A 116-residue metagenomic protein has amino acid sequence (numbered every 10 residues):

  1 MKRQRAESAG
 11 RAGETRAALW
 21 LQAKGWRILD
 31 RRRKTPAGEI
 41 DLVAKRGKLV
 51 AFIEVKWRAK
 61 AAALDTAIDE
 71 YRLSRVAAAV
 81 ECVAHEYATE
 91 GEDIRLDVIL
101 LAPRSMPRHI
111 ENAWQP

Functional and structural regions predicted by a protein language model:
M1-R31: Acidic-basic catalytic patches of nuclease active cores, encompassing PD-(D/E)XK and other metal-cofactor nuclease
L21, I40-A63, V76: Conserved catalytic cores of phosphodiester-cleaving nucleases, focusing on short active-site segments
R32, D41, V98: Short, surface-exposed charged micro-motifs
T35-A37, R46-K48, A102-P103: A generic beta-sheet turn/junction motif
G38-I40, A51, I94-L96, S105: Change "...and in nucleic-acid phosphodiester-cleaving endonucleases..." to "...and in nucleic-acid processing enzymes
W57-R104: Catalytic cores of nucleic-acid endonucleases
A102-P116: Short, low-complexity, polybasic intrinsically disordered segments
